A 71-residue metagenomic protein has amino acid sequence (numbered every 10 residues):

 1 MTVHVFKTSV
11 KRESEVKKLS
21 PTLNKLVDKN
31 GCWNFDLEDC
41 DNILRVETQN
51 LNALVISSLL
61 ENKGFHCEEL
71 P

Functional and structural regions predicted by a protein language model:
M1-R12: Short glycine-/aliphatic-rich beta-strand segments at the starts of folded cytosolic domains
K7, K18-P21, K25, K29 (+2 more regions): C-terminal structural segments of small proteins and small subunits
E15: Residue-level recognition of oxygen-bearing side chains
D41: Short, charge-patterned binding micro-sites
L44: Residue-level signal for inorganic ion chemistry
